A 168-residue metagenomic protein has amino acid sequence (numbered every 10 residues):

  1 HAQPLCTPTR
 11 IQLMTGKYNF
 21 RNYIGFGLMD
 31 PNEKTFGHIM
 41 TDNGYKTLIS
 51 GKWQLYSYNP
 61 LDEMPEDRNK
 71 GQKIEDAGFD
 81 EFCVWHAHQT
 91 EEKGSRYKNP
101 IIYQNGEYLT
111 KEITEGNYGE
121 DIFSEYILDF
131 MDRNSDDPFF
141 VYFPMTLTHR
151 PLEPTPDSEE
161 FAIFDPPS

Functional and structural regions predicted by a protein language model:
H1-S168: Formylglycine-dependent sulfatase
